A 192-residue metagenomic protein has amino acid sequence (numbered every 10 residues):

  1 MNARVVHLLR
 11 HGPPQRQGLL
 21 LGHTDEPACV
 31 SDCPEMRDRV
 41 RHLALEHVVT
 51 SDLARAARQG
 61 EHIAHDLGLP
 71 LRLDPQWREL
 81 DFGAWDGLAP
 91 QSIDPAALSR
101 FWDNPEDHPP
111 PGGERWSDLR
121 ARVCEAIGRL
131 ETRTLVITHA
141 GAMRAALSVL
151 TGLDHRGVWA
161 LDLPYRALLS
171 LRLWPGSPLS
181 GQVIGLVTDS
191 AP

Functional and structural regions predicted by a protein language model:
M1-V5, H65, L80-Q91, T132 (+1 more regions): Acidic, low-complexity terminal tails and accessory targeting/binding regions of phosphate-metabolizing enzymes
A3-L69, E114: Active-site-proximal alpha-helix that buttresses catalytic centers in soluble enzyme cores
V6, R129-G141: Generic beta-sheet signal
Q15, A56-A57, E79, A142-A145: Short, active-site-adjacent cap segments at secondary-structure transitions
E26, H65-R122: Phosphate-handling substructures
R37-R41, R120, C124-T132: Generic structural signal for well-ordered alpha-helical scaffold segments
T50-S51, A121, I137-T138: Short beta-strand scaffold positions
L53, W116, R120-C124, A160: Amphipathic, non-transmembrane alpha-helical scaffold segments
